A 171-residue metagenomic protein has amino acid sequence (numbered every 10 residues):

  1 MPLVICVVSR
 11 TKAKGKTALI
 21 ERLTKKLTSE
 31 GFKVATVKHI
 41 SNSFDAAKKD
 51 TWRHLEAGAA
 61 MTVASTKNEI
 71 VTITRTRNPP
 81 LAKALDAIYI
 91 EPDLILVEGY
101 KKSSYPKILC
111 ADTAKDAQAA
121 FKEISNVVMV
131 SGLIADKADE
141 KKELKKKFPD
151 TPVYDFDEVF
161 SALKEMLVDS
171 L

Functional and structural regions predicted by a protein language model:
M1-C6, F160: Extreme N-terminal, non-catalytic leader segments that precede Walker-type/kinase nucleotide-binding cores
M1-P2, E30-F32, G58-A59, I90-P92 (+2 more regions): Short coil/turn connectors at secondary-structure junctions
I5-T28: Glycine-rich phosphate-binding P-loop
R10, H39, G132: Cofactor-binding loop segments of dinucleotide-utilizing enzymes, especially the Rossmann-like FAD- and NAD(P)+-binding
R22-T76: N-terminal phosphate/diphosphate-binding loop that engages ATP/GTP or pyrophosphate donors across diverse enzyme folds
T51-L55, P80-A82, A114: Short, hinge-like loop/turn segments at secondary-structure boundaries
T74-S103: Phosphate-binding/switch loop-helix module in NTP-utilizing enzymes
L94-T151, F156-S170: Phosphate/Mg2+-binding loops and adjacent switch elements in nucleotide/diphosphate-handling enzyme cores
